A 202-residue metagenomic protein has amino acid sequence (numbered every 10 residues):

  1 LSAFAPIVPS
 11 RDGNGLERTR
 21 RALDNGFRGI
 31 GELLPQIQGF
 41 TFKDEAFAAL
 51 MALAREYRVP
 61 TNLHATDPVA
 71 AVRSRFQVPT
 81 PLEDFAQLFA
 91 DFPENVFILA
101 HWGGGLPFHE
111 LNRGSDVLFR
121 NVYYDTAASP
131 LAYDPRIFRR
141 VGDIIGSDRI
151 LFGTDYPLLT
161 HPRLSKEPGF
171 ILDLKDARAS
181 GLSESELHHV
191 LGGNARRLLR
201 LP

Functional and structural regions predicted by a protein language model:
L1-L53, Y57, L172: Mid-domain alpha/beta scaffold segments of enzyme catalytic cores
S2, R28-G29, K43-F152: Catalytic pocket-lining loop regions of alpha/beta-barrel enzymes, especially the amidohydrolase/enolase/GH5 lineages
V8-S10, P35-I37, D67-P68, G104-G105 (+3 more regions): Short, solvent-exposed loop/turn segments at secondary-structure junctions
G15-L16, E110, L164: Metal-dependent catalytic neighborhoods of phosphoester/phosphodiester hydrolases
L16, T41-A48, V78-L82, P135 (+2 more regions): Non-membrane alpha-helical structural segments and their capping/turn regions in soluble enzymes
E17-R21, A49, D84-Q87, I137-R140 (+2 more regions): Alpha-helical elements of Rossmann-like donor-binding domains used by nucleotide-donor carbohydrate transfer enzymes
R139-R140, I144-L151, T160-P202: Mid-to-C-terminal alpha-helical segments outside catalytic/metal-binding sites
